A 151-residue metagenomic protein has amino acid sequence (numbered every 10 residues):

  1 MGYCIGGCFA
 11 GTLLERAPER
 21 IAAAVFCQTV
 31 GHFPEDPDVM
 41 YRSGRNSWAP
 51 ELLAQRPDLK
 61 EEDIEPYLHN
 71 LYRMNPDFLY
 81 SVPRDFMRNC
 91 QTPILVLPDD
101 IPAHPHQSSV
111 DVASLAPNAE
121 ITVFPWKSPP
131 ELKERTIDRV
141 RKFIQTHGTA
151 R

Functional and structural regions predicted by a protein language model:
G2-C4: Conserved alpha/beta-hydrolase "nucleophile elbow" surrounding the catalytic nucleophile
C8-E51: Flexible "cap/lid" loop of the alpha/beta hydrolase fold
G11-T12, R84, V110: Active-site phosphate/pyrophosphate- and oxyanion-stabilizing loops and adjacent acidic/basic residues in soluble
P57-Q91: The feature captures the conserved acid-bearing segment of alpha/beta-hydrolase catalytic domains
C90, V96-P98: Short beta-strand/loop motif that positions the catalytic acidic residue of the alpha/beta-hydrolase fold
D99-P102, W126-S128: Acidic beta-to-alpha connecting loop that harbors the catalytic carboxylate
P102-S108: Conserved alpha/beta-hydrolase "acid-adjacent" motif
A119-R151: Catalytic active-site module of serine/aspartate enzymes centered on a nucleophile-bearing elbow/loop
